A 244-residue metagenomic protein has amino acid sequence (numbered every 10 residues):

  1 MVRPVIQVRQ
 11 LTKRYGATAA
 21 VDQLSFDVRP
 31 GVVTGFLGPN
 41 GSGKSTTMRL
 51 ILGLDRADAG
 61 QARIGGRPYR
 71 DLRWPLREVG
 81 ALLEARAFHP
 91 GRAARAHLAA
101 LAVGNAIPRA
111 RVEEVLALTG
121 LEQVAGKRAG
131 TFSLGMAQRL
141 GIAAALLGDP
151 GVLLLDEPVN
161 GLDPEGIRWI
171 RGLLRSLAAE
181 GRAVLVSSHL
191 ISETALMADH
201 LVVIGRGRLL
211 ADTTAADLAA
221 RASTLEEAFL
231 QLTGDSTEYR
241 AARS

Functional and structural regions predicted by a protein language model:
R56-P75: Conserved ABC transporter NBD signature motif
A99, V103, R109-V124: Conserved ABC ATPase "signature" region
I142, L162: Hydrophobic anchor residue at the start of the ABC signature
L153-E157: Catalytic Walker B motif of ABC-type/P-loop ATPase nucleotide-binding domains
I167-E180: Helical segment within the ABC ATPase nucleotide-binding domain
D212-T213: ABC ATPase "signature
